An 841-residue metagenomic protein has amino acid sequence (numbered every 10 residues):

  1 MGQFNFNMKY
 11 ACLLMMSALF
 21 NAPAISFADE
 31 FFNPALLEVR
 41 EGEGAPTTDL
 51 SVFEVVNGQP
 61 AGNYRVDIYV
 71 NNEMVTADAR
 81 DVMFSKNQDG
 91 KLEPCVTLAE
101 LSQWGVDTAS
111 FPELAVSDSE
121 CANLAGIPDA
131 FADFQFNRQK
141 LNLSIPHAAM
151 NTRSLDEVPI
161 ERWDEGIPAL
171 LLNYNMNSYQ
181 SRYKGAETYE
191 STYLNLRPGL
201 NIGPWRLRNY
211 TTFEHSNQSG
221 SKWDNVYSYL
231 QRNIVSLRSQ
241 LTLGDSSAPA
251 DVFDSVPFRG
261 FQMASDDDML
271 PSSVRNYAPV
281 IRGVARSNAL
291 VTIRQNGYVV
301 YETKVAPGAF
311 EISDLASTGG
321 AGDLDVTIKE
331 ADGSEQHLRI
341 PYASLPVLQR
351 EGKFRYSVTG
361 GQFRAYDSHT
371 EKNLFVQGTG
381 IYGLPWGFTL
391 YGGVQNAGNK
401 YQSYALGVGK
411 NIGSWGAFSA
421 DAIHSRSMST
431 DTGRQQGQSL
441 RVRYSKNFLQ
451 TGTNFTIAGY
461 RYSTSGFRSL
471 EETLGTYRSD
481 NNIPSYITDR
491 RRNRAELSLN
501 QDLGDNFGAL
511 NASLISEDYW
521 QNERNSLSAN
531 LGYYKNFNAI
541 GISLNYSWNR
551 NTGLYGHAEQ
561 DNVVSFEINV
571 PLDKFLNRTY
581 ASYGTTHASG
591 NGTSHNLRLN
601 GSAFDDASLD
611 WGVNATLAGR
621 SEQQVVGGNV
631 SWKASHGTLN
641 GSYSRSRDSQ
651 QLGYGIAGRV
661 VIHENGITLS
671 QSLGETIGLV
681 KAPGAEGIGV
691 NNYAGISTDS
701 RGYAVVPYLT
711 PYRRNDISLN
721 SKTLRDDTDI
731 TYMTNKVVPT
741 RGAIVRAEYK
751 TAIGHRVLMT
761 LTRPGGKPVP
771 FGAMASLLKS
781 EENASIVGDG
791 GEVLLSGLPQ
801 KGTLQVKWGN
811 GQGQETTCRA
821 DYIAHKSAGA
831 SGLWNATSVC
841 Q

Functional and structural regions predicted by a protein language model:
G2-N5, A11-M16, S26-Y277, A588-V661: Post-signal-peptide, soluble extracytosolic/periplasmic N-terminal scaffold domains of envelope/secretory systems
P60-V82, G684-Y693, G765-K779: Short, ordered, surface-exposed loop/turn motifs in non-cytosolic proteins
I68, I281-G283, G678-A682, H755-P764: A short, amphipathic beta-strand motif
N87-V96, L315-A321, Y703-R725, D729 (+1 more regions): Short Pro-Gly-centered beta-turn/loop motif in secreted/extracellular proteins
K140-S144, P346-Q349, M733-G754, D821-Q841: Extracellular beta-sheet/turn segments enriched in Thr/Pro/Gly and aliphatic residues
A149, S178-R182, P204, F213-N217 (+19 more regions): Transmembrane beta-strands of outer-membrane beta-barrel pores
W163, E190-G203, D224-L237, K372-W386 (+12 more regions): Feature captures outer-membrane beta-barrel proteins of Gram-negative bacteria and organelles
G695-Y703, S780-E792: Short, acidic Ser/Thr/Gly-rich low-complexity loop/linker segments typical of extracellular and cell-surface proteins
